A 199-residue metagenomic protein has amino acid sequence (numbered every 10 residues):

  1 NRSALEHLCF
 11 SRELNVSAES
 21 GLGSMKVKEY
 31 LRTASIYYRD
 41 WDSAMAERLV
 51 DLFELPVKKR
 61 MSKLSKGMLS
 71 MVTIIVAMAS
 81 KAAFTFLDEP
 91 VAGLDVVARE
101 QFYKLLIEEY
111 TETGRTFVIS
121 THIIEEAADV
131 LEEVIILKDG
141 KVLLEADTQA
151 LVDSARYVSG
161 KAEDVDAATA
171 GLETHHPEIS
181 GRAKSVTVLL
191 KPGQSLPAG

Functional and structural regions predicted by a protein language model:
S3-V72: ABC-family P-loop ATPase nucleotide-binding domains
G67, D88-E89, G140: Conserved phosphate-binding and hydrolysis motifs of nucleotide-dependent enzymes
K81: Conserved catalytic motifs of ABC-family nucleotide-binding domains
T85-E89, L94: Catalytic Walker B motif of ABC-type/P-loop ATPase nucleotide-binding domains
V96-A98: Helix N-cap at the start of a conserved alpha-helix in ABC-type nucleotide-binding domains
Y103-L190: ABC transporter nucleotide-binding domain
K191-G199: Short, intrinsically disordered, charge-balanced linker/junction segments flanking boundaries in proteins
